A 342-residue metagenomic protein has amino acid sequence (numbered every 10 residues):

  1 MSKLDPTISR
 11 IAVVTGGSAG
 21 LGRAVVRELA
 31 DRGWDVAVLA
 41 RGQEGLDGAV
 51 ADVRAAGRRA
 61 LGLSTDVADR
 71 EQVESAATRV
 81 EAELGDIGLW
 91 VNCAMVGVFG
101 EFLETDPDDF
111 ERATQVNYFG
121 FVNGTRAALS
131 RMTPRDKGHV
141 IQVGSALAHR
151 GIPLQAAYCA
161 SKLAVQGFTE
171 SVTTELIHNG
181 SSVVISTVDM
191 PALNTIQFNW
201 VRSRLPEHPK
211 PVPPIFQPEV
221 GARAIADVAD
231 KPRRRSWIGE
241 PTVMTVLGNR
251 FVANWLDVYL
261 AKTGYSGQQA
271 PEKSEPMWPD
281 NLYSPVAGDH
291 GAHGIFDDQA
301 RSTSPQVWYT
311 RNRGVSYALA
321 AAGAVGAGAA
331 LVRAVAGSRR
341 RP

Functional and structural regions predicted by a protein language model:
S18-A19: Conserved glycine-rich cofactor-binding loop
R32-G48: Conserved glycine-rich Rossmann-like NAD(P)H-binding loop of the short-chain dehydrogenase/reductase
S64-S75, P107: The beta1-alpha1 cofactor-binding region of Rossmann-like NAD(H)/NADP(H)-dependent oxidoreductases
E101-F102, D106-E111: Substrate-binding pocket helix/loop in short-chain dehydrogenase/reductase
T125, S161: Active-site helix of classical SDR
S145: Residue(s) in the substrate-gating loop at a strand-loop-helix junction that position the organic substrate next
I177-P271: SDR active-site lid
